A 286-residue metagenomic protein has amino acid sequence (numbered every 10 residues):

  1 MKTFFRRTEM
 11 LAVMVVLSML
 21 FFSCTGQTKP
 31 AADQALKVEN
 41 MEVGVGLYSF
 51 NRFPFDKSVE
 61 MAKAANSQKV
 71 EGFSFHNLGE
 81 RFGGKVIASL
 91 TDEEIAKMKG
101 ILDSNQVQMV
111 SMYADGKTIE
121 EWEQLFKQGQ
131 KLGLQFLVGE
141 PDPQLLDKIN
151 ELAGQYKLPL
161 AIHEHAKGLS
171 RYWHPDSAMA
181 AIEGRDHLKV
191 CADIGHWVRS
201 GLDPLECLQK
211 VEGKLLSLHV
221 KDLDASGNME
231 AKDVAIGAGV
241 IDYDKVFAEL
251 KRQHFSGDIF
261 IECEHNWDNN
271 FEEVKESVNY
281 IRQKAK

Functional and structural regions predicted by a protein language model:
K2-F5, C24-L47, R52-K69, A96 (+5 more regions): Histidine-acidic metal/acid-base catalytic patches
A12-F21: Bacterial N-terminal signal peptides
S49-N51, S74-H76, D115-T118, D142-L145 (+4 more regions): Active-site-proximal loop/turn and secondary-structure-junction residues that shape catalytic pockets, frequently
E71-K97: Glycine-rich, proline-tolerant flexible connector loops at the mouths of alpha/beta enzymes
K85, L134, N266-W267: Second-shell loop/turn segments in exported
I87-S104, K148-Q155, K245-E249: Catalytic-core regions built around general acid/base machinery
I101, N105-K189, V198-G201, F271: Active-site acidic/histidine proton-transfer and metal-coordination neighborhood in alpha/beta enzyme cores
